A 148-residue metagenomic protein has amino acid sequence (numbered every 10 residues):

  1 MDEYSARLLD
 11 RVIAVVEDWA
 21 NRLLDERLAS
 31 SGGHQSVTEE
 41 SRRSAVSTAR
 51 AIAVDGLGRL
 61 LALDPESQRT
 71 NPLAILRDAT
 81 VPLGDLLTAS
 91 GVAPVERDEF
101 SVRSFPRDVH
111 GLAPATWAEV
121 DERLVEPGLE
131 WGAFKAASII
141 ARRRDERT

Functional and structural regions predicted by a protein language model:
M1-T70, D78-T148: Extended, amphipathic alpha-helical stalk segments that mediate dimerization and serve as stator/scaffold rods within
